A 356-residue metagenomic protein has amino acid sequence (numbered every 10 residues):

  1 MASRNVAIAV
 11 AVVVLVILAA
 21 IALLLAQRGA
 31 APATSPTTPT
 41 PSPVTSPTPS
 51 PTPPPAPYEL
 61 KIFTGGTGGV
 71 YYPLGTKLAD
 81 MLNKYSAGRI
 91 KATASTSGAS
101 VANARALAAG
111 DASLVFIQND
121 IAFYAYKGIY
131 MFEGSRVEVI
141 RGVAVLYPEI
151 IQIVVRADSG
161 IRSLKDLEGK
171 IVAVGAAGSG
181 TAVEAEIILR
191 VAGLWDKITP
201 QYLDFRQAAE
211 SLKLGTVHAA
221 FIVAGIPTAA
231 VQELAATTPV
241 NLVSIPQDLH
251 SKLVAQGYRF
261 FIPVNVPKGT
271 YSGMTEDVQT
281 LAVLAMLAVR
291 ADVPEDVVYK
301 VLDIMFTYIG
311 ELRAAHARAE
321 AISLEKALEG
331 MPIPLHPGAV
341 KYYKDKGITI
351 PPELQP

Functional and structural regions predicted by a protein language model:
M1-P54: Secretory targeting signatures
T34, P39-F63, G160-I171, P337 (+2 more regions): Immediate post-signal peptide segment of exported/extracytoplasmic ligand-binding proteins
P57-Y85, I90-A94, E149-L214, E329 (+1 more regions): Bilobed "Venus flytrap"/periplasmic-binding protein-like clamshell domains and structurally analogous long
S95-F116: Divalent cation-coordinating acidic motifs and surrounding scaffolds that mediate Ca2+/Mg2+/Mn2+/Zn2+-dependent binding
A112-Y147, G225-A229: Acidic, polar ligand-binding/catalytic clefts
N119-I121, I129-M131, S159, D196-L287 (+1 more regions): Pocket-lining segment of extracytoplasmic ligand-binding domains
K170-I187, Y258-P332: Ligand-binding clefts/hinges and TM-proximal coupling segments of bilobed small-molecule sensing domains
Q207, A224-I226, A230-L242, V254-A255 (+2 more regions): An extracytoplasmic/periplasmic, membrane-proximal ligand-sensing/linker region
